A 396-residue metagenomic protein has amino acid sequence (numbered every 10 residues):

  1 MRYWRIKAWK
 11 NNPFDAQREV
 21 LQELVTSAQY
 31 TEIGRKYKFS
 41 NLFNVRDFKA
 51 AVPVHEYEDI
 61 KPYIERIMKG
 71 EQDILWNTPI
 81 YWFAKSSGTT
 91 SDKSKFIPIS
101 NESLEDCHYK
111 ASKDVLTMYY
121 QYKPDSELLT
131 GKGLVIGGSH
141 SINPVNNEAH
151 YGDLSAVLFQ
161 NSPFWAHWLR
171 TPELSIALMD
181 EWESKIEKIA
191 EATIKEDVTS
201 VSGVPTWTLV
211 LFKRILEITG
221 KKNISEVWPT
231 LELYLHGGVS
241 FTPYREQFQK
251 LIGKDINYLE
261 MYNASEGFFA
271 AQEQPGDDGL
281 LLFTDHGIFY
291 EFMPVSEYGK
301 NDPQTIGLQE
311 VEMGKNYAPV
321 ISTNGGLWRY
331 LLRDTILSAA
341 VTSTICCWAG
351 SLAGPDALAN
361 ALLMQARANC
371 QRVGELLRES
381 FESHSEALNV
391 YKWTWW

Functional and structural regions predicted by a protein language model:
M1-S40, D47-V52, Y63-G70, L158-W396: Active-site glycine/GP-rich loop and adjacent strand/helix microenvironment that borders small-molecule binding pockets
D15-F83, K95-I99, D106, D114-D125 (+1 more regions): Active-site diphosphate/adenylate-binding microenvironment
F83-T90: Conserved helicase ATPase motor motifs in RecA-like P-loop NTPase domains
T90-K93, D334: Active-site-proximal glycine-rich helix-loop-beta segment
D92-I97, P355-L358: Short small-residue beta-strand/loop micro-motif enriched in glycine and branched aliphatics
S94-I97, T117-K132, T199, I256-L259: Short secondary-structure capping/junction motifs at helix and strand boundaries
T117-F164: Conserved AMP-binding loop of ANL adenylate-forming enzymes
